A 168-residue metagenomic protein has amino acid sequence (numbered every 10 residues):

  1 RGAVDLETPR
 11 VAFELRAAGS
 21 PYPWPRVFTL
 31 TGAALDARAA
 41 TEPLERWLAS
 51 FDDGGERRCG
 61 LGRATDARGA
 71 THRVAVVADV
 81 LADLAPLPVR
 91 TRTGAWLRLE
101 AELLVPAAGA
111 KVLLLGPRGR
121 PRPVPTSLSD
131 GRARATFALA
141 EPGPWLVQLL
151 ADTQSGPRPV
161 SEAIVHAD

Functional and structural regions predicted by a protein language model:
R1-D168: Functional surface patches built around histidine and acidic residues
